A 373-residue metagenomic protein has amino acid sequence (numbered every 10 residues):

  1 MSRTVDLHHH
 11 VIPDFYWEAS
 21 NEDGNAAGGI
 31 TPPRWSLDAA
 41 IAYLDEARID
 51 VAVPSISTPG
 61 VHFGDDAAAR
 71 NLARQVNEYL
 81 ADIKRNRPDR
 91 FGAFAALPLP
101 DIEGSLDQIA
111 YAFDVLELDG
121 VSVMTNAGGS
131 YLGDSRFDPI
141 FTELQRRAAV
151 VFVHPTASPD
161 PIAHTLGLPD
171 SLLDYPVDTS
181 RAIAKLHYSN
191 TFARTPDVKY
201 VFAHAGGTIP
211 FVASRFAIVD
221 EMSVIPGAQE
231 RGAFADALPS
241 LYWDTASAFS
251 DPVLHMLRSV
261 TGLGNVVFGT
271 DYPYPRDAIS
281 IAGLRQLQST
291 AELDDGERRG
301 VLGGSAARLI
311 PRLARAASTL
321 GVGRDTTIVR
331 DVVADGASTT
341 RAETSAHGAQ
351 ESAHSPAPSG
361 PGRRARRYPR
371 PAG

Functional and structural regions predicted by a protein language model:
S2-L7, I12-V51, E78-N86, D107-Y111 (+4 more regions): Mid-to-C-terminal alpha-helical segments outside catalytic/metal-binding sites
V5-H9, A52-P54, G92-A96, V121-V123 (+4 more regions): Hydrophobic faces of well-ordered beta-strands that scaffold small-molecule active sites in alpha/beta enzyme cores
H9-V11, L99, P155-P159, Y272-P275: Short glycine-enriched loops at secondary-structure junctions
H10-W35, D65, R70, S158-T179 (+1 more regions): Active-site gating loops and adjacent loop-to-helix segments of metal-dependent hydrolytic enzymes
N25-G64, R90-P98, D119-V123, Y200: Divalent metal-dependent hydrolysis catalytic cores, especially in the metallo-beta-lactamase
I56-S189, P371: Active-site gating/metal-coordination segments in enzymes
V150-V153, A157, I162, V177-Y188 (+4 more regions): Conserved N-terminal glycine/acidic-rich loop preference
P176-D178, T195, E221, P226-D277: Active-site-adjacent C-terminal substructures of enzyme catalytic domains
